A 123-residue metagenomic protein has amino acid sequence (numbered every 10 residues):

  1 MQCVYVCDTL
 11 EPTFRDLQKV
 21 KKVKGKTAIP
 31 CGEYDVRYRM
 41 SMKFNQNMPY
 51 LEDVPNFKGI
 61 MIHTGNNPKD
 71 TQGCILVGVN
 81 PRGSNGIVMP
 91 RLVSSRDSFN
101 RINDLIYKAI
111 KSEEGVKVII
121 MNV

Functional and structural regions predicted by a protein language model:
M1-V116, M121-V123: Cell wall/extracellular polymer interaction/catalysis modules
